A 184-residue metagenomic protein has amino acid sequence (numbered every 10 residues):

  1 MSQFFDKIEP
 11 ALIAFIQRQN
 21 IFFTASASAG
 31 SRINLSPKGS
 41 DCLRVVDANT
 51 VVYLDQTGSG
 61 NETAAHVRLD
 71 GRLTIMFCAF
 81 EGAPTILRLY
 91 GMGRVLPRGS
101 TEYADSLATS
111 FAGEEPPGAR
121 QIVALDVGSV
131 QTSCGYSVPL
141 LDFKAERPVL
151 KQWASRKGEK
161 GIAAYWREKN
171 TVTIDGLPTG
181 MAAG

Functional and structural regions predicted by a protein language model:
M1-G184: Binding-site signature for planar aromatic cofactors or substrates
